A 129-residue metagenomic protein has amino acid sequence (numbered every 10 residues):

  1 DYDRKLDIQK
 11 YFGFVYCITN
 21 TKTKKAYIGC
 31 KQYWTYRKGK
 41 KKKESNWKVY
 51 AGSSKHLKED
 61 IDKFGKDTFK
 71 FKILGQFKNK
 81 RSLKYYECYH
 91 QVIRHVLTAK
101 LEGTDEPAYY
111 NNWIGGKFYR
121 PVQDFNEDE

Functional and structural regions predicted by a protein language model:
D1-E129: Structure-specific nucleic-acid interaction/processing domains
